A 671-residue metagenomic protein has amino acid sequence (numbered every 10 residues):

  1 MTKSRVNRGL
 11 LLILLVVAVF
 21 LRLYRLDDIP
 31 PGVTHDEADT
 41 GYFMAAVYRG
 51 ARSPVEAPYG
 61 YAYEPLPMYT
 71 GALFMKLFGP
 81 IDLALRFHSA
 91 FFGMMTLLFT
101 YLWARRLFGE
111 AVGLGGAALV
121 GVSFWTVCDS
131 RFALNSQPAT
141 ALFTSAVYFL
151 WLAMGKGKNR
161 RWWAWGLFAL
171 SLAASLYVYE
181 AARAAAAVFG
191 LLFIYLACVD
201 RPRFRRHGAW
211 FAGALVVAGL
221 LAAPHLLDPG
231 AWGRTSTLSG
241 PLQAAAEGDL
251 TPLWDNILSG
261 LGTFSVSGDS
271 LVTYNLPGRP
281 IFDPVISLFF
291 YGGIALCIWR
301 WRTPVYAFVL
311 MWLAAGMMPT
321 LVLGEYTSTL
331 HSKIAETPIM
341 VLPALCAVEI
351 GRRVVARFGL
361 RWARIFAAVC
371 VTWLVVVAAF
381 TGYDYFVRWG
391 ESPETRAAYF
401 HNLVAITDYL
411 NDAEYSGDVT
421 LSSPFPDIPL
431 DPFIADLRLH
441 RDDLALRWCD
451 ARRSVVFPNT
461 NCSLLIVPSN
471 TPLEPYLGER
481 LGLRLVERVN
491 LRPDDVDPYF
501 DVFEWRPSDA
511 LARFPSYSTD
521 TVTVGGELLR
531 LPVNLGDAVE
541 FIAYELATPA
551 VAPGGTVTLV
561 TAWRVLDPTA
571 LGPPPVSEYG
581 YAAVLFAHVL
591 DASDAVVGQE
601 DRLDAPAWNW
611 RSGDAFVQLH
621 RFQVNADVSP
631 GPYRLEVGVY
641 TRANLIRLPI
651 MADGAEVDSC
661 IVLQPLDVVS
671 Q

Functional and structural regions predicted by a protein language model:
K3-G248, P252-A356: Membrane-integral, polyisoprenol-dependent glycosyltransferases of the GT-C/oligosaccharyltransferase superfamily
I29, W362-D450, V524-L529: Membrane-proximal, lumen/periplasm-facing interface regions of secretory-pathway glyco- and lipid-modifying enzymes
L410-D442, L465-P468, P553, T558-A592: Short periplasmic/luminal acceptor-recognition loop of GT-C membrane glycosyltransferases, typified by
R452-A543, T558, R647-Q671: Aromatic/acidic, Gly/Pro-rich catalytic loop(s) in extracytoplasmic/lumenal soluble domains of multi-pass membrane
Y544-V551: Short beta-strand segments of immunoglobulin-like
P568, A626-S629, V639-I650: Short acidic/polar inter-strand loop motif in beta-rich domains
V597-D627: A beta-strand/beta-hairpin structural motif
Y633-V637: A short tyrosine-centered beta-strand micro-motif
